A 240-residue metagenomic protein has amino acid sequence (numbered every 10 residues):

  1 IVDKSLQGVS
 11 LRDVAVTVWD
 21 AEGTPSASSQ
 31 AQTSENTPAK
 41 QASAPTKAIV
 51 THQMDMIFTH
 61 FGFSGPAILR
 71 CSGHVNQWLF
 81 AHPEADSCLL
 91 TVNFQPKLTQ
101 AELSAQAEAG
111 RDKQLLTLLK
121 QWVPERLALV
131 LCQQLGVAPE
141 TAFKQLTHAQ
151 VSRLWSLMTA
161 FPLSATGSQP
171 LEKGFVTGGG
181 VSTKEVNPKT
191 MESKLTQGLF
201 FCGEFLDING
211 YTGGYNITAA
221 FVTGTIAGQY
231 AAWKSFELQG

Functional and structural regions predicted by a protein language model:
I1-Q145: An anion/pyrophosphate-binding glycine-rich loop and adjacent beta-alpha core in soluble alpha-beta enzymes
A27, L238-G240: Short, basic, low-complexity termini and linkers enriched in Ser/Thr/Gly/Pro that act as targeting/leader peptides
M56-F61, L199-F201, G224: Short hydrophobic core segments
G65-I68, N76, S182-T183, L206 (+2 more regions): Short, flexible micro-motifs
L69, S152-W155, T159, V222-A232: Predominant activation on well-ordered alpha-helical scaffold segments within soluble catalytic domains
L89, L115-Q121, T166, K184-E185 (+4 more regions): Domain-scale detector for complete catalytic domains at protein termini or as standalone homologs
L129-N209: A glycine-rich dinucleotide-binding beta-alpha-beta segment and adjacent secondary-structure elements that constitute
I208-L238: A conserved FAD-binding loop/helix module that cradles the flavin
